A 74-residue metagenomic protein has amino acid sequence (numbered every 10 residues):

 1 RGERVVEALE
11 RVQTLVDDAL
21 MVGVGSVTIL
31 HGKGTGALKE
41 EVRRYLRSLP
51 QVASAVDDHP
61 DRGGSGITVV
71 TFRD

Functional and structural regions predicted by a protein language model:
R1-D74: Long, charged, low-complexity intrinsically disordered regions
